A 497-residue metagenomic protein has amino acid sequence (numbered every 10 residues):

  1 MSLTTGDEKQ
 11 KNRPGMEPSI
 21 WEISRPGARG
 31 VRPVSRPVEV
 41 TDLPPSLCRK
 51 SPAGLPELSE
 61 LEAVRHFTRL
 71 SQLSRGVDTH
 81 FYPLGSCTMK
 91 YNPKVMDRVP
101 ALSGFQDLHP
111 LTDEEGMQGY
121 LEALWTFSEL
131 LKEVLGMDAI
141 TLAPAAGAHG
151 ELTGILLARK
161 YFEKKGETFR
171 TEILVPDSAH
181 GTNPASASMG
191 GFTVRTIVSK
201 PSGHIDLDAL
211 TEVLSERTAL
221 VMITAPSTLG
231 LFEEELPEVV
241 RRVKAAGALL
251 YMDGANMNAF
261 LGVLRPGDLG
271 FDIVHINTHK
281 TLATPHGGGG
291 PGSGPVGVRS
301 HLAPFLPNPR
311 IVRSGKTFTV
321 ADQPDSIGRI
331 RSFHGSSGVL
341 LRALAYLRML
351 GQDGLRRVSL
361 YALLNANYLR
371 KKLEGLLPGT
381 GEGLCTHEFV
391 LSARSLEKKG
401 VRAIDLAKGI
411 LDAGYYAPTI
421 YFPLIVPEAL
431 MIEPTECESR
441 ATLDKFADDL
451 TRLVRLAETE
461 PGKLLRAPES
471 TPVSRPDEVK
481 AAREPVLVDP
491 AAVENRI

Functional and structural regions predicted by a protein language model:
M1-A139, L264, S314-T319, Q323-I330 (+2 more regions): Non-catalytic terminal extensions of PLP-dependent enzymes
S86-M89, K94-M96, G147, R159 (+19 more regions): Short, glycine-/Ser/Thr-/acidic-enriched flexible segments
G119, H149-G315, G400-V401, E428: Conserved PLP-enzyme active-site core in the AAT-like
D138-P144, E172-V175: A short, small-residue-rich loop immediately preceding and capping a beta-strand
T141, R195-I197, P418: General small-molecule cofactor/ligand-binding pocket signal
L157-K160, F169-R170, G190, A345-M349 (+2 more regions): Conserved thiamine diphosphate
V213, G335-G338, G381: A generic short alpha-helical patch detector that favors 3-5-residue windows in or near N-terminal regions
